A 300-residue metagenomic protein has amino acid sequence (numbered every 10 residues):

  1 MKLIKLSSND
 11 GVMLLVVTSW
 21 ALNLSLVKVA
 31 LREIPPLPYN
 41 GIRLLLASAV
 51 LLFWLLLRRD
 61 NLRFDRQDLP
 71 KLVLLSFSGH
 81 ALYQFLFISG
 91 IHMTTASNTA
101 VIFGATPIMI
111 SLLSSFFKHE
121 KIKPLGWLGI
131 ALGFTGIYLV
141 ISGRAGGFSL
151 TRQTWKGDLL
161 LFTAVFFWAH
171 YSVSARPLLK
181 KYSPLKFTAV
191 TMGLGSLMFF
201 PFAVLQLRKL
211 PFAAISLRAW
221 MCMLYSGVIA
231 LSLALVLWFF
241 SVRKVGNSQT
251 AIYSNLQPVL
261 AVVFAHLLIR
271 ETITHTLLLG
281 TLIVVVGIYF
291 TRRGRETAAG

Functional and structural regions predicted by a protein language model:
M1-P38, L150-P177, L197, G300: Glycine-/small-residue-enriched transmembrane alpha-helix faces in small-molecule transporters and effluxers
V12-L14, L72-S76, I88, A100 (+6 more regions): Residue-level signature of transmembrane alpha-helical cores of multipass secondary-active transporters and flippases
T18-S19, N23-L24, L52, L56-F103 (+2 more regions): Specific transmembrane alpha-helical segments of multi-pass solute transporters/efflux pumps, especially DMT/EamA
S19, E33-L82, M109-I110, F167-S174 (+4 more regions): Transmembrane alpha-helices of multi-pass small-molecule transport proteins
L26-P36, S89-H92, I141-T154, V204-C222 (+1 more regions): Membrane-interface helix termini and inter-helical loops of multi-pass transporters
P38-A49, I88-G126, I130, I137 (+2 more regions): Specific alpha-helical transmembrane segments that line the substrate/conduction pathway and gating interfaces
N40-I42, Q84, N98-A105, S174-L197 (+1 more regions): Helix-helix packing/entry segments at the starts of transmembrane helices
L51, V73, I122-R144, N255 (+2 more regions): Hydrophobic transmembrane alpha-helices of multi-pass small-molecule transport proteins
